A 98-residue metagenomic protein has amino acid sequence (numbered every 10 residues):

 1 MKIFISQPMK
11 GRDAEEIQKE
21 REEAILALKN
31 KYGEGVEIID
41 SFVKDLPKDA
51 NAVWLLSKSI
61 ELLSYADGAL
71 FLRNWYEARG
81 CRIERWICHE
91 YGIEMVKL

Functional and structural regions predicted by a protein language model:
M1-L98: Conserved catalytic or regulatory cores that recognize and/or transform ribose-phosphate-containing ligands
